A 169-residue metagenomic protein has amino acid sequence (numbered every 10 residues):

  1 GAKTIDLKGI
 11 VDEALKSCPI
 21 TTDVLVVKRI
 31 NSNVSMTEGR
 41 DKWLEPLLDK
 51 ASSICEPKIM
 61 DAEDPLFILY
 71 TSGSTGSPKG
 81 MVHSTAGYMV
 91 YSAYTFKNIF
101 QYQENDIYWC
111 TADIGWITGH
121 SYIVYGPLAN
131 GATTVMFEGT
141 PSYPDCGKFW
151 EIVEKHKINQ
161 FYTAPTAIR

Functional and structural regions predicted by a protein language model:
G1-A14, G80-V82, T133-T140: Short beta-strand->loop structural element characteristic of the AMP-binding/adenylate-forming
G1-P46, A164-P165: Structural core segment of the AMP-binding/adenylate-forming
D12, P57, G147-W150: Short hydrophobic/charged patches on amphipathic alpha-helices used for structural packing and interfaces
T22-V26, T37-Y70, S77, T85-G87 (+1 more regions): Conserved pre-ATP/AMP-binding loop-to-beta segment of ANL
A86, T166-R169: Alpha-helix/helix-capping structural signal
M89-I107, I117-Q160: Conserved AMP-binding/adenylation subdomain of ANL enzymes
D113: Residue(s) in the substrate-gating loop at a strand-loop-helix junction that position the organic substrate next
